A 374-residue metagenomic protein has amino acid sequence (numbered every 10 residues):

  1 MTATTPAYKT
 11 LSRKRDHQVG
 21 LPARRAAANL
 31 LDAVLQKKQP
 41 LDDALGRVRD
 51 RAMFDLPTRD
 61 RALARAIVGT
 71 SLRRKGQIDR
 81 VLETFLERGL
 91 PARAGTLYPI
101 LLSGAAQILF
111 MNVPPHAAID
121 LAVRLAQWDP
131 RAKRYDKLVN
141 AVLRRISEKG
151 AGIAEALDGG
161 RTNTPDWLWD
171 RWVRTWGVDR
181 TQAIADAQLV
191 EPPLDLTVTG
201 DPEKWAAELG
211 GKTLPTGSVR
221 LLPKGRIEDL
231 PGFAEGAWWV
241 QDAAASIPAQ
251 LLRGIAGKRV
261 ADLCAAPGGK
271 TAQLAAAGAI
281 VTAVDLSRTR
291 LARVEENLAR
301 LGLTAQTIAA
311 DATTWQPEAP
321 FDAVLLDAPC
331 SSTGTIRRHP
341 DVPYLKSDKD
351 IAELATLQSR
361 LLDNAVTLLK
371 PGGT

Functional and structural regions predicted by a protein language model:
M1-T374: S-adenosylmethionine
